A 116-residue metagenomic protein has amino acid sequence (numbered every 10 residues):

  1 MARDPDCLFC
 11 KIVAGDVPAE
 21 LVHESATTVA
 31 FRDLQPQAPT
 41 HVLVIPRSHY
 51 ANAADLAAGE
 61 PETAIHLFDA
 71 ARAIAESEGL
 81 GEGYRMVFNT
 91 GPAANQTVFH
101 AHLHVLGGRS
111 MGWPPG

Functional and structural regions predicted by a protein language model:
M1-G116: HIT superfamily nucleotide-processing domains
